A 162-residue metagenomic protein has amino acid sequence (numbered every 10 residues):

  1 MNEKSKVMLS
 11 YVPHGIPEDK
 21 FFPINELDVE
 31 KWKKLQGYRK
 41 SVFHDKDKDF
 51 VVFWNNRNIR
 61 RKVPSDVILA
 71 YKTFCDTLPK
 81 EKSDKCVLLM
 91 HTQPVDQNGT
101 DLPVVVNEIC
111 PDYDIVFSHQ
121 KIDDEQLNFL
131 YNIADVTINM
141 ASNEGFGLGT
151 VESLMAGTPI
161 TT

Functional and structural regions predicted by a protein language model:
G15: Carbohydrate-associated surface elements
H44-K62, I68-Y71, L88-L89: Conserved donor-binding/catalytic core segment of Leloir-type glycosyltransferases
T92, G99-E125: Nucleotide-activated donor-binding/catalytic signature segment of Leloir-type glycosyltransferases, i.e., the conserved
F129-A134: Short alpha-helical donor nucleotide-sugar binding micro-motif in glycosyltransferases
S142: Aromatic "clamp/platform" in nucleotide-sugar-dependent glycosyltransferases that forms part of the donor/acceptor
G147-T150: Short glycine/serine-rich donor-binding loops of glycosyltransferases
P159-T162: Short hydrophobic beta-strand element within catalytic cores of glycosyltransferases and related nucleotide-activated
